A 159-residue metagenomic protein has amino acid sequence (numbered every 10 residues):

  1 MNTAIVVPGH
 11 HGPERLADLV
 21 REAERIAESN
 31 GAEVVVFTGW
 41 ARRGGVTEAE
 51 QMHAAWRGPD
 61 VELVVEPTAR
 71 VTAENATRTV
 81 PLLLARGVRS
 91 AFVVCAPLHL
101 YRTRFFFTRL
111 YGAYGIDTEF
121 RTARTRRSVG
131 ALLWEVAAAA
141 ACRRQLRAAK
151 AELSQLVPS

Functional and structural regions predicted by a protein language model:
M1-A137: A structural signal for short, hydrophobic/glycine-enriched beta-strand patches
I26, Q51, E152-S159: Long, low-complexity, Lys/Arg-enriched
S128-L153: A transmembrane-helix-recognition feature enriched in membrane-embedded lipid enzymes and envelope glyco-/phospholipid
